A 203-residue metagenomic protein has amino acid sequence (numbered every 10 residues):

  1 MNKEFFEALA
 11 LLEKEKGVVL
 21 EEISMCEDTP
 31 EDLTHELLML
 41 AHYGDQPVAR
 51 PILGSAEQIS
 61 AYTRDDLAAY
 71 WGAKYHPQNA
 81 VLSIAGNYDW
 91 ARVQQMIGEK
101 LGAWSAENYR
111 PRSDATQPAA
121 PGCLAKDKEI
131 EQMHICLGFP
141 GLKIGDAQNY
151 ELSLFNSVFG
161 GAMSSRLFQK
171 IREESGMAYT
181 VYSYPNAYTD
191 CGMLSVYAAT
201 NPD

Functional and structural regions predicted by a protein language model:
M1-Y109, A125, C136, L142-K143 (+2 more regions): Charge-rich, well-structured scaffold segments of protease-associated domains
Y109-S165: His/Glu-based metal-binding/catalytic segments typifying zinc-dependent metallopeptidases
F168-Q169: Phosphate-proximal small/polar/acidic motifs at interfaces that engage nucleotide phosphates, polyphosphates
